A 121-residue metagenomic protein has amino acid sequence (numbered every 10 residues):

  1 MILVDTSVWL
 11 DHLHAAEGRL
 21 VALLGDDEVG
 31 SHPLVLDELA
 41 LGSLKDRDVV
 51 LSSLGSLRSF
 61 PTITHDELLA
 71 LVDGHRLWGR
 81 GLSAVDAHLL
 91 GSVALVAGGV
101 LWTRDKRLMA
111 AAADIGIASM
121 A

Functional and structural regions predicted by a protein language model:
M1-V35, A40-S52, R58, A118: Short, well-structured N-terminal submotif of metal-dependent ribonuclease cores
H12, G18, S59-A121: Active-site neighborhoods of divalent-metal-dependent phosphate/nucleic-acid chemistry enzymes
